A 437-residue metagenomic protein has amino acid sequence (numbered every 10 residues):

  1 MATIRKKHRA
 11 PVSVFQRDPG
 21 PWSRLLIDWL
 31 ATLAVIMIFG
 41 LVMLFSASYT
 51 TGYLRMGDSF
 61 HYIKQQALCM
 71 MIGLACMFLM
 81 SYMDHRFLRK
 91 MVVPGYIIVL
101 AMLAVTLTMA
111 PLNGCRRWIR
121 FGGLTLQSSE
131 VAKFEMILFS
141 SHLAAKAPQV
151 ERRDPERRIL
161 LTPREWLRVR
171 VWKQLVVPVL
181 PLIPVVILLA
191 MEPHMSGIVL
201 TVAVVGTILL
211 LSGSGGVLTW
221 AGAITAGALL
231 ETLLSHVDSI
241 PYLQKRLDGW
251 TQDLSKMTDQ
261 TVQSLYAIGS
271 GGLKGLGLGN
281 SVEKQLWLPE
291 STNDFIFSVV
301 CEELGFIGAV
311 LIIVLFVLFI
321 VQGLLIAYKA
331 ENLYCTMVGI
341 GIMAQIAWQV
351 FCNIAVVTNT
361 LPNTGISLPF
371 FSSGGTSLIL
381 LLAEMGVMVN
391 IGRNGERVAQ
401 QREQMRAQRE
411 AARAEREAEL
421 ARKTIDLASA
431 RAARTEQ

Functional and structural regions predicted by a protein language model:
A2-I36, V42-P193, I354-P369, S373 (+3 more regions): Membrane-helix boundary/helix-loop-helix interface segments in multi-pass membrane proteins
L41, I137, S141, I240 (+6 more regions): Alpha-helical transmembrane segments of polytopic integral membrane proteins, especially the permease/helical cores
L68-C76, E302-G323: Hydrophobic alpha-helical transmembrane segments
G73-C76, L180-V186, V202-I208, D294 (+1 more regions): Hydrophobic, membrane-inserted alpha-helices
M91, R170-V176, G213-T225: Membrane-interfacial entry segments at the cytosolic side of transmembrane helices
L112, R116-W118, W220-I312, E331-V338: Hydrophobic, glycine- and aromatic-enriched re-entrant/interface helices and adjoining loop segments
I198-L210, I224-A228, M385-G386: Hydrophobic transmembrane alpha-helices of multi-pass, membrane-embedded glycosylation machinery
A327-G365, F371: Loop-to-helix entry and N-terminal half of a specific, functionally important transmembrane alpha helix in multi-pass
